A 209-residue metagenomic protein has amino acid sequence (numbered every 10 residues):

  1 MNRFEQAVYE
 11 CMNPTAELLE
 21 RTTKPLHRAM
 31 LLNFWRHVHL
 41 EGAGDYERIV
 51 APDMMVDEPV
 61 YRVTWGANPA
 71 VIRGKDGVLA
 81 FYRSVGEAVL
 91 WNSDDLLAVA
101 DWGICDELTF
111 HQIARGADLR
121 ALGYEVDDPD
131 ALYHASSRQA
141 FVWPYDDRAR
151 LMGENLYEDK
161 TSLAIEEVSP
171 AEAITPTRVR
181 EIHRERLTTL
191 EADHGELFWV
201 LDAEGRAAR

Functional and structural regions predicted by a protein language model:
M1-G44, R48, P52, A203-R209: Short, low-complexity N-terminal intrinsically disordered segments enriched in polar/charged residues
M1-P14, D130-A131, A135, M152-R209: Low-complexity, intrinsically disordered terminal/linker segments enriched in charged and Gly/Pro repeats
R28, L40-R120: A solvent-exposed, acidic/Ser-Thr-rich amphipathic alpha-helical stretch
E87, H111-H134, L163-A164: Short, cysteine-centered beta-strand-loop-beta hairpins and adjacent loop/turn segments enriched in charged/polar
N92-L97, R138-P144: Hydrophobic/aromatic beta-strand elements that line small-molecule binding cavities or substrate pockets in beta-rich
L97-I104, P144-M152: A short, structured loop/turn motif at beta-sheet edges
G103-C105, S136-A140: Intrinsic-disorder/low-complexity, polar/charged segments enriched in Ser/Thr/Lys/Arg/Asp/Glu/Gln
Q112-A114, W143-D147, D159: Beta-strand elements of well-folded, non-transmembrane domains
